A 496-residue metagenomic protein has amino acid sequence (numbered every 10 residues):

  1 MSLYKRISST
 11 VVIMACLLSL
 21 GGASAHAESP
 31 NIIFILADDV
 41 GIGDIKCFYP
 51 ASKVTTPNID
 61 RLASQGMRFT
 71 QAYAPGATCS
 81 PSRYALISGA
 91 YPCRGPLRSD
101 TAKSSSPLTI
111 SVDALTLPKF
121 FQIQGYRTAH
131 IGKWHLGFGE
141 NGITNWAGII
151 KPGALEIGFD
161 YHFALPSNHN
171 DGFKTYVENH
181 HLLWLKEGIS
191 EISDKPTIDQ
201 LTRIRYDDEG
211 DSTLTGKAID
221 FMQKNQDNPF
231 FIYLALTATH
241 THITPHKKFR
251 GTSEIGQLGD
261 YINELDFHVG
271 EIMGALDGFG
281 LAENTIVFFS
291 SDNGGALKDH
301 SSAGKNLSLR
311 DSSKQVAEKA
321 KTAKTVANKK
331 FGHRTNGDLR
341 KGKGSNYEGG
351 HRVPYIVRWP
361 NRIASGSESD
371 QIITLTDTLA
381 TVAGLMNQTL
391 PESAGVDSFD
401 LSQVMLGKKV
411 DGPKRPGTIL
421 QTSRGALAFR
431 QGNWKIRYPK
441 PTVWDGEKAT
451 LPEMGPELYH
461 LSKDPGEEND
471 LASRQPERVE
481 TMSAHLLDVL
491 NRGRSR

Functional and structural regions predicted by a protein language model:
M1-R6: N-terminal secretory signal peptides that target proteins for export/translocation
I7-S8, L36: Generic short amphipathic/hydrophobic targeting helices enriched at N-termini, encompassing Sec-type signal peptides
S9-G21: Bacterial N-terminal signal peptides
H26-E457, P465-R496: Formylglycine-dependent sulfatase
H460: Active-site and glycan-interaction determinants of carbohydrate-active enzymes
